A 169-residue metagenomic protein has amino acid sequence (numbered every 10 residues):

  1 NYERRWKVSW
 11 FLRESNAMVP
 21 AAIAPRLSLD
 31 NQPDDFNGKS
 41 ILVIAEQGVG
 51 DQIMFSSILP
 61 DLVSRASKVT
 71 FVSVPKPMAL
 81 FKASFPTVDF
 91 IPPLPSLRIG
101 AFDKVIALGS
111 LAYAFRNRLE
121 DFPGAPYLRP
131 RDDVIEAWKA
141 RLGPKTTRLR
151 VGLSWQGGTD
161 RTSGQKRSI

Functional and structural regions predicted by a protein language model:
N1-I169: Alpha-helical solenoid repeat scaffolds of the TPR/TPR-like class and their adjacent stem/linker regions that mediate
